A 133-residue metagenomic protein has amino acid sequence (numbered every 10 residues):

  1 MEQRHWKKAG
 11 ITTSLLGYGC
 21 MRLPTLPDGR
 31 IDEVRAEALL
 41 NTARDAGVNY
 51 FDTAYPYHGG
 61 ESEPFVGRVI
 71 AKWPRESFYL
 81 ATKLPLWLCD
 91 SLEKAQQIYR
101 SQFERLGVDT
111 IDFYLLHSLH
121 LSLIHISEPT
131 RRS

Functional and structural regions predicted by a protein language model:
M1-F78: N-terminal binding-site loop/beta-alpha segment at the start of enzyme catalytic domains that lines or forms
M21-L23, A54-P56, K83-W87, L116-L119: Active-site beta-loop-alpha junctions enriched in small/polar residues
T25-G29, L88-D90, S122-L123: A generic structural signal for short coil/turn motifs at secondary-structure boundaries
R30-A43, S91-L106: Short, acidic/polar
D52, E63, K83, D112 (+1 more regions): Acidic active-site catalytic centers that drive phospho-/nucleotidyl reactions and related ester hydrolyses
L106-S122: Active-site groove signature of glycoside hydrolases
I124-S133: Single conserved hydrophobic/aromatic residue that forms the stacking wall/gate of nucleotide- or nucleobase-binding
